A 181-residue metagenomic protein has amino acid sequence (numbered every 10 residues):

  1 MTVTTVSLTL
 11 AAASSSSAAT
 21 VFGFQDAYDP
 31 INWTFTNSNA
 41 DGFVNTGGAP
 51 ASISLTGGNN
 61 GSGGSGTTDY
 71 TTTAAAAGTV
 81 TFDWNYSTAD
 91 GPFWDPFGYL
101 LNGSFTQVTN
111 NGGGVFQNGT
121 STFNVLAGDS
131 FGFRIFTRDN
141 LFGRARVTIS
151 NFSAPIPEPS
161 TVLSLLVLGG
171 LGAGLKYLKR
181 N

Functional and structural regions predicted by a protein language model:
S14-A18: Sec/Tat signal peptide C-region and signal peptidase I cleavage site
T20-A51: Extracellular glycan-recognition surfaces and repeat-rich motifs
G57-A74, F116-S121, I149: Short beta-strands within extracellular/lumenal beta-sheet-rich domains
T73-T81, G128: Extended extracellular/luminal ectodomain segments enriched in beta-structured repeat modules
W94-G103: Short, surface-exposed beta-strand/strand-loop-strand elements in extracellular ectodomains
G103-L126: Extracellular carbohydrate recognition and processing domains and analogous Trp-centered ligand-binding platforms
F133-F142: Short beta-strand-plus-loop segments that form exposed binding edges in beta-rich domains
E158-K176: A short, hydrophobic C-terminal helix/tail in secreted or cell-surface proteins
